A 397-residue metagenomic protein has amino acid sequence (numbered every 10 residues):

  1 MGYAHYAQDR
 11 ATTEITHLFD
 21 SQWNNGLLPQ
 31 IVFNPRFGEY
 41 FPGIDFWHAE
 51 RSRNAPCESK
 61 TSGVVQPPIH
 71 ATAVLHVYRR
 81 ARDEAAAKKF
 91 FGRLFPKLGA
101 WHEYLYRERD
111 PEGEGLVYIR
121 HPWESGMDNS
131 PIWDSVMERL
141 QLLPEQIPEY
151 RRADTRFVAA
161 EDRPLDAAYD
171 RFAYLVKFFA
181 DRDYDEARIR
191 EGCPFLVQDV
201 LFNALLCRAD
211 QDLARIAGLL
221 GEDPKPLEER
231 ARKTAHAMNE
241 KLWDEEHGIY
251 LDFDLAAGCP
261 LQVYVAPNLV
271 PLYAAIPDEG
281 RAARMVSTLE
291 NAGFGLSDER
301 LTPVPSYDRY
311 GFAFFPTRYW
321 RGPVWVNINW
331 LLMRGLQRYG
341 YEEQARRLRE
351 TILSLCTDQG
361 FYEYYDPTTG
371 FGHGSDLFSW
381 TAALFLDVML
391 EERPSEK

Functional and structural regions predicted by a protein language model:
M1, Y6, T61-T72, R93-K97 (+4 more regions): Aromatic- and histidine-enriched alpha-helix N-cap/loop-to-helix transition segments that scaffold the rims
M1-D9, I69-A86, A204-E222, V270-G280 (+2 more regions): Well-ordered alpha-helical scaffold segments within catalytic/enzyme domains
H5-T13, P29, C57-Q66, R79-G92: Alpha-helix boundary/capping segments in eukaryotic regulatory proteins
A7-D20, E84-L105, A209, L220-M238 (+2 more regions): Extended, well-ordered alpha-helical scaffold segments
I15-K60, G115-V200, H236-V324, T357-K397: Extended glycan-interaction surfaces of carbohydrate-active proteins
Q66-M137: Internal, well-ordered domain-core segments that constitute the primary functional module of diverse proteins
D110-E114, R215-K225, L242-G248: Surface-exposed helix-capping loop/turn segments at secondary-structure junctions
N327-L331, Q344-T351, C356, G360 (+2 more regions): Short amphipathic alpha-helical segments
